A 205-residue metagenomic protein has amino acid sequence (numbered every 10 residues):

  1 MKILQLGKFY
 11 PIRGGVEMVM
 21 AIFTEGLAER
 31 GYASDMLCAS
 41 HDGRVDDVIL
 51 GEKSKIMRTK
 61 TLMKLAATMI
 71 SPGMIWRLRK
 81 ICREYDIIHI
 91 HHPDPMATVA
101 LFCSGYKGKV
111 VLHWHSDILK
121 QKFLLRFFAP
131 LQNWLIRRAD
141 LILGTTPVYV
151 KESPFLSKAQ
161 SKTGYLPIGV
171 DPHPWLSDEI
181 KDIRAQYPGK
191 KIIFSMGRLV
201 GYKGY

Functional and structural regions predicted by a protein language model:
I3, I87-H89, F102-L119, I136-R137 (+2 more regions): Active-site proximal beta-strand in glycosyltransferases
L4, R184-K203: Conserved donor-binding/catalytic core segment of Leloir-type glycosyltransferases
Q5-M69, T163: N-terminal strand-loop element at the rim of the active site of nucleotide-sugar-dependent glycosyltransferases
L6-G7, T145, L166, S195-G197: Short hydrophobic "strand-cap" motifs at the C-terminus of beta-strands
G15, K203-Y205: Active-site helix-initiating loop/hinge in glycosyltransferases
R79, R126-G144: Membrane-proximal helix-turn-helix segments that form the acceptor-binding/catalytic region of lipid-linked
I90-A97: Short His-centered aromatic/hydrophobic patch
R137-P174: A short, active-site helix/loop in glycosyltransferases that binds the activated sugar's phosphate group
